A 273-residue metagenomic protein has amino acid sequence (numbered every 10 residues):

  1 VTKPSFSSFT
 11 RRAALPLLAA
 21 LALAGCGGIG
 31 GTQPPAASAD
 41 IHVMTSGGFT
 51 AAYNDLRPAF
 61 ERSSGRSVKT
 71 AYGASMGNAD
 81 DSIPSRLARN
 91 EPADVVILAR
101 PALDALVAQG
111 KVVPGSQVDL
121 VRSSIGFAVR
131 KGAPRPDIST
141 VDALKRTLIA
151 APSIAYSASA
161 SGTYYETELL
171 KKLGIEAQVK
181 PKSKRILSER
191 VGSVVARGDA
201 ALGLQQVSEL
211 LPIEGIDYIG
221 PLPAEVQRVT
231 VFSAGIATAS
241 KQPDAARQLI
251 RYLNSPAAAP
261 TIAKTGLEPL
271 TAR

Functional and structural regions predicted by a protein language model:
T2-P4: Non-catalytic signal-transmission and effector/linker regions of two-component phosphorelay proteins
F6-P16, L23: N-terminal export leaders
A13-L15, G115, L222: Generic detector of short alpha-helix boundary/capping microenvironments and adjacent low-complexity segments
P16-L17, L211: Intrinsically disordered, low-complexity segments enriched in polar/charged small residues
L18-L21, I29: Non-catalytic interface/linker regions that flank or bridge core catalytic/transmembrane domains
C26-D81, S85-P92, P101-Q109, V121-S123 (+1 more regions): Exported/periplasmic ABC-transporter solute-binding proteins
V96-A99, G115, L120-V121: Short beta-strand elements of ligand-binding domains
